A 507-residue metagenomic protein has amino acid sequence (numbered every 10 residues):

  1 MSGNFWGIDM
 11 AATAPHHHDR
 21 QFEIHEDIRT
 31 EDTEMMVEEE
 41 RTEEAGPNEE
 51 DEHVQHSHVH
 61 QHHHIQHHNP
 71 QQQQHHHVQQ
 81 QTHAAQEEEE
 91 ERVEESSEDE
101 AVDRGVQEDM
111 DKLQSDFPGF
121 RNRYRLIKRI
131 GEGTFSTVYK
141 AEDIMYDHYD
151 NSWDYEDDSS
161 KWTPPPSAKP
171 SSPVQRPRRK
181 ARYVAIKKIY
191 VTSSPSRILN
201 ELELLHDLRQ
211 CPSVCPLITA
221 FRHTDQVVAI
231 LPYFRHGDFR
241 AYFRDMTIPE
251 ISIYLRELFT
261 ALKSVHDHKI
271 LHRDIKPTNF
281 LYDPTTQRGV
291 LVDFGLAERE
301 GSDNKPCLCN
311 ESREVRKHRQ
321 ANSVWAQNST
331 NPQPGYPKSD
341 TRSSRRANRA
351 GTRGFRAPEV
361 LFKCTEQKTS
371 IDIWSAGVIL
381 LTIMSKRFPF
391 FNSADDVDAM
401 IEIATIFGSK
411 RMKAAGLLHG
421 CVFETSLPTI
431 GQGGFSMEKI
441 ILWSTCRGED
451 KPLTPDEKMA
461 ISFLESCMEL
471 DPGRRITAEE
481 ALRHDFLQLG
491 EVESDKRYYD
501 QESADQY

Functional and structural regions predicted by a protein language model:
S2-H60, H64, Q79-G119, I127-K128: Juxta-kinase regulatory segment immediately upstream of eukaryotic protein kinase catalytic domains
I127-T134, V138: Protein kinase glycine-rich loop
V184, Q210-T219: Conserved HxN/HPN-centered segment at the entrance to the catalytic loop of eukaryotic protein kinase-like domains
T224-D238: Conserved short submotifs of the Hanks-type protein kinase catalytic core that shape the nucleotide-binding pocket
Y254-L255: Activation segment signature within eukaryotic-like protein kinase domains
H266-D283: Catalytic-loop of the protein kinase fold
G301, L453-T454, E465-Y507: Regulatory extensions flanking the kinase catalytic core
P332, Y336-S343, S409-F463: C-terminal lobe substrate-recognition/regulatory segment of protein kinase catalytic domains
